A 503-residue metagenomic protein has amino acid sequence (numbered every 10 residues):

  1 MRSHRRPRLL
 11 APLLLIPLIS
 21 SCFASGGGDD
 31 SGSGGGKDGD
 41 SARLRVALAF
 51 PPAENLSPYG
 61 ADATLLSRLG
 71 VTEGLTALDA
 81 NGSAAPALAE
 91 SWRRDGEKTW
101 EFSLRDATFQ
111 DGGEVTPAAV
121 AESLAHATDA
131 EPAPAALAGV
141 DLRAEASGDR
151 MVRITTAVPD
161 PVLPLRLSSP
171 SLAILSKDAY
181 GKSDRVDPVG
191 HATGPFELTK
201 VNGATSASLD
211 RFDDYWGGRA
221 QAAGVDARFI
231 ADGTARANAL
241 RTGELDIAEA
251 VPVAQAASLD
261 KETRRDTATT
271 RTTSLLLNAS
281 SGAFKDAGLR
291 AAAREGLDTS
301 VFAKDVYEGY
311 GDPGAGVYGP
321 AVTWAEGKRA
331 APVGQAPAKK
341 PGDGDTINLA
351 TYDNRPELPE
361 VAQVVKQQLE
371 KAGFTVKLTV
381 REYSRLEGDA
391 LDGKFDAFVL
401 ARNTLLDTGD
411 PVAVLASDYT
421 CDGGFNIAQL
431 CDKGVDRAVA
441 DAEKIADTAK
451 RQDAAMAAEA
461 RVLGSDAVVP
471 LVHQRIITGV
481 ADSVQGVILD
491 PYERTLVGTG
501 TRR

Functional and structural regions predicted by a protein language model:
A47-G96, A125, H191: N-terminal lobe/hinge region of extracytoplasmic solute-binding protein
A135-D178, K200: Surface-exposed binding/hinge segments that line and control ligand-binding clefts or catalytic entry sites
L167-G218, G224: Gly/Pro-rich hinge or "lid" segments in bacterial periplasmic/extracellular proteins
F212-A257: Ligand-site clamp/hinge motif
S280-V322, V462-A467: Periplasmic-binding protein-like
E308-P341, R355-E357: Structural transition elements
S384-R385, A416-A481: Extracytoplasmic/peripheral linker and loop segments enriched in polar/acidic and small residues with frequent Thr/Pro
T478-R503: Long beta-strand-rich cores associated with HINT superfamily self-processing modules
